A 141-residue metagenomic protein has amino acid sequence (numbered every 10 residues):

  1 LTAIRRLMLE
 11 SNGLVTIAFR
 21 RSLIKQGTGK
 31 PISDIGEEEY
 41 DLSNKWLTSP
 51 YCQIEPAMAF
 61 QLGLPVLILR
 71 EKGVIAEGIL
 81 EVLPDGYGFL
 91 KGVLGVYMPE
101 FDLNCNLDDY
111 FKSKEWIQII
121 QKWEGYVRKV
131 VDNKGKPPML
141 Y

Functional and structural regions predicted by a protein language model:
L1-F60: TIR-domain catalytic/interaction hotspot
V15-I17, P65-R70: Short hydrophobic alpha-helical runs that function as membrane-insertion/retention elements
S22, G73-I75: Conserved nucleotide-binding/hydrolysis micro-motifs of P-loop NTPases
P56, L64, E71-G73: Catalytic cores of processing enzymes, dominated by hydrolases/peptidases, characterized by acidic/His-rich
A76-Y141: C-terminal interaction surface of TIR/SEFIR-family domains
